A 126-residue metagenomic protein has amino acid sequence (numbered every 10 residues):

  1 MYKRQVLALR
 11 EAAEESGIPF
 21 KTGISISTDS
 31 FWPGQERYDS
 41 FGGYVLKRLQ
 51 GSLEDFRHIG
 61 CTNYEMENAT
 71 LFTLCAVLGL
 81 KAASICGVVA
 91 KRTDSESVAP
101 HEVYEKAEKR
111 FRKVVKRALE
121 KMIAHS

Functional and structural regions predicted by a protein language model:
M1-Y2: Short, small-residue-biased leader/transition segments that mark boundaries at the very start of proteins
Q5, L9-H101, E105: Active-site-adjacent substrate-binding region of metalloamidase/peptidase-like peptide-processing proteins
R92-S126: His/Asp/Glu-rich mid-to-C-terminal helical/loop segments that flank catalytic regions of hydrolases
